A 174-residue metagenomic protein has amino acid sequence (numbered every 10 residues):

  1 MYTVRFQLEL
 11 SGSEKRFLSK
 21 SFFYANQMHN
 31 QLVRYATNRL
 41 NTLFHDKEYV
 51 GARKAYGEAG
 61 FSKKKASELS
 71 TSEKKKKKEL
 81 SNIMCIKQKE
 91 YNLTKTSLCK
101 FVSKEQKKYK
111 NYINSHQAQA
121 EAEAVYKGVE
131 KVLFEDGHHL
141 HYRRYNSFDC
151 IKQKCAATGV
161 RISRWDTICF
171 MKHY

Functional and structural regions predicted by a protein language model:
M1-Y174: Nucleic-acid substrate recognition interfaces
